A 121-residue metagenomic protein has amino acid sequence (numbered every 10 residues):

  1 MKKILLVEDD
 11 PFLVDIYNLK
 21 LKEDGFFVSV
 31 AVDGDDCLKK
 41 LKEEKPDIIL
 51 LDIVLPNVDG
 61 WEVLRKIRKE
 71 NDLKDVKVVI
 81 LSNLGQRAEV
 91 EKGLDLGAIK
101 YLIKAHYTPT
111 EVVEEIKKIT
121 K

Functional and structural regions predicted by a protein language model:
E8: Conserved acidic carboxylate
P11-S29: Two-component/phosphorelay signaling modules centered on CheY-like receiver
V14, P56, R65, K74 (+1 more regions): The feature encodes the CheY-like receiver
V30-I48: Acidic, metal-coordinating helix/loop segments flanking the phosphotransfer/catalytic sites of two-component signaling
A31-V32, L55-V58, I67: Hydrophobic residue at a beta-alpha junction that N-caps the helix immediately following a catalytic beta-strand/loop
D52, S82: Active-site residues of response regulator receiver
